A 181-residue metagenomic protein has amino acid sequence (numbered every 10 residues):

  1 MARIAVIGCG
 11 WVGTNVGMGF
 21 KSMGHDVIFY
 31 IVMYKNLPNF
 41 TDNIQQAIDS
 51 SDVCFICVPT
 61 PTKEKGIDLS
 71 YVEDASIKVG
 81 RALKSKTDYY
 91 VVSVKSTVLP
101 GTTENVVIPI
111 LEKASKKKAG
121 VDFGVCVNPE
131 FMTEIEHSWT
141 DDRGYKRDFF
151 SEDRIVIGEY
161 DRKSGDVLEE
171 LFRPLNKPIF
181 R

Functional and structural regions predicted by a protein language model:
M1-N39, Q45-D49: NAD(P)+-binding Rossmann beta1-loop-alpha1 motif at the extreme N-terminus of oxidoreductases
A2, Y90, D153: Nucleotide donor/acceptor-binding cores
T14, P100-G101, G165: Loop/helix-junction capping segments adjacent to catalytic residues or to phosphate/diphosphate-binding pockets
P38-D52, P61-K63, G80-K84: A structured beta-alpha segment of the ubiquitous adenosine-cofactor-binding alpha/beta core
D52-V53, V91: Structural motif
I56-V58, S96, Y160: Glycine-rich, N-terminal phosphate-binding loop of Rossmann-like dinucleotide-binding domains
T62-I135: Rossmann-like NAD(P)(H) cofactor-binding subdomain of soluble oxidoreductases
P109-R181: Internal alpha-helical scaffold of NAD(P)-dependent oxidoreductase catalytic cores
